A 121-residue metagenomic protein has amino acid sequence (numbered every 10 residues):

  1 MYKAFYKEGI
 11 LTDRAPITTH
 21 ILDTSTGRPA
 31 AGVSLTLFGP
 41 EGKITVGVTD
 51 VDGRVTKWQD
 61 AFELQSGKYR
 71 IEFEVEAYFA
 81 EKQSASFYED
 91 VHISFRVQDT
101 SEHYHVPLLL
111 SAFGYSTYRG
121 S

Functional and structural regions predicted by a protein language model:
M1-A31, L37-P40, Y115-S121: Beta-strand-rich domain onsets/edges
Y2-G9, S66-S121: Feature of secretome-associated and extracellular-like proteins
R14-P16, R54, D90-H92: Intrinsic-disorder/low-complexity, polar/charged segments enriched in Ser/Thr/Lys/Arg/Asp/Glu/Gln
S25, V33, G47-V48, Q59: Short hydrophobic alpha-helix segments
T36-K43, F87-Y88: Short beta-strand and strand-turn-strand segments in soluble, beta-rich domains
L37-F38, D52, E63-L64: A short acidic/small-residue loop/turn micro-motif
K43-T56: Short, acidic Ser/Thr/Gly-rich low-complexity loop/linker segments typical of extracellular and cell-surface proteins
K57-K68: Short Pro-Gly-centered beta-turn/loop motif in secreted/extracellular proteins
